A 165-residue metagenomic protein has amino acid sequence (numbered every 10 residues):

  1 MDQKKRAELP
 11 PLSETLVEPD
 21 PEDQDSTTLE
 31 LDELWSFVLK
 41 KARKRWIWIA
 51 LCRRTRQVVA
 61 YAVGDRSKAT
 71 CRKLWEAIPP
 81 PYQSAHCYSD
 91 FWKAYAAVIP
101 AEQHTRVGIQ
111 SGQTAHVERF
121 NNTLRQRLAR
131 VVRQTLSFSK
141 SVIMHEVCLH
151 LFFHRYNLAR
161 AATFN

Functional and structural regions predicted by a protein language model:
M1-N165: Residue-level recognition of single "structural anchor" positions that define or cap local secondary structure
